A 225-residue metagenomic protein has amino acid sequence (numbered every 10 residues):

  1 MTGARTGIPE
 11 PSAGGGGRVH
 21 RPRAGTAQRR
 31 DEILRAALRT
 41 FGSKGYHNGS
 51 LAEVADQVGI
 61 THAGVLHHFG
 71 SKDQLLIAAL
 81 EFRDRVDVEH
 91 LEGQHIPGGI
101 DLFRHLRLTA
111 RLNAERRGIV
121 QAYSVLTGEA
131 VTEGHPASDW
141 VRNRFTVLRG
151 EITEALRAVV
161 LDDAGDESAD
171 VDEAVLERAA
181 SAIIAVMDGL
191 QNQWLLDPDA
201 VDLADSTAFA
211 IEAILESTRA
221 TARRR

Functional and structural regions predicted by a protein language model:
M1-Q28, V160-S168, A222-R225: N-terminal intrinsically disordered/low-complexity leader segments
Q28-E32, A36-Q74, A78: Helix-turn-helix
A78, L91-V120, E167-I183: Hydrophobic alpha-helical connector segments
E81-D87: Short, basic, alpha-helical segments at the C-terminal edge of helix-turn-helix-like DNA-binding modules
G93-Q94, R104, R116-G118, H135-D162 (+1 more regions): Amphipathic alpha-helical packing segments from all-alpha helical-bundle domains
R104-L108, S124, R142, T146-T153 (+4 more regions): Conserved terminal C-lobe alpha helix of the protein kinase catalytic domain
G128, T132, I183-A200, L215-R224: Amphipathic C-terminal alpha-helical segment
G134-H135, T146-A179, L215-R225: Hydrophobic alpha-helical bundle segments that form small-molecule/ligand-binding pockets
